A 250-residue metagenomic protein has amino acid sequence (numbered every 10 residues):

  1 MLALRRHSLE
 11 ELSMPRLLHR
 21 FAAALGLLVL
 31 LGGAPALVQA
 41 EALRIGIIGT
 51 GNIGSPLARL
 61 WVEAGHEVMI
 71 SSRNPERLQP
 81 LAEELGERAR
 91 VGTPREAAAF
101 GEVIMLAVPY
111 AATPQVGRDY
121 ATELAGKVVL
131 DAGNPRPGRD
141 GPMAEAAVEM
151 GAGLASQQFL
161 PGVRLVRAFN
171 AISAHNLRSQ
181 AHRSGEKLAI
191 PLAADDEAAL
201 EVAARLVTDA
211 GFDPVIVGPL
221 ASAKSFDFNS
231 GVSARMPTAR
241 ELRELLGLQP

Functional and structural regions predicted by a protein language model:
L4-L25: Bacterial N-terminal signal peptides that target proteins for export
A22-A34: Bacterial N-terminal signal peptides
P35-P80: NAD(P)+-binding Rossmann beta1-loop-alpha1 motif at the extreme N-terminus of oxidoreductases
A42, F100, G126, G162-L165: A glycine-biased structural micro-motif
G86-A89, T93-V128, A132-D140: Rossmann-like NAD(P)-binding element
G133-A181: Rossmann-fold NAD(P)-binding glycine/threonine-rich loop
F159-L165, R183-A223, F228, V232 (+1 more regions): Internal alpha-helical scaffold of NAD(P)-dependent oxidoreductase catalytic cores
